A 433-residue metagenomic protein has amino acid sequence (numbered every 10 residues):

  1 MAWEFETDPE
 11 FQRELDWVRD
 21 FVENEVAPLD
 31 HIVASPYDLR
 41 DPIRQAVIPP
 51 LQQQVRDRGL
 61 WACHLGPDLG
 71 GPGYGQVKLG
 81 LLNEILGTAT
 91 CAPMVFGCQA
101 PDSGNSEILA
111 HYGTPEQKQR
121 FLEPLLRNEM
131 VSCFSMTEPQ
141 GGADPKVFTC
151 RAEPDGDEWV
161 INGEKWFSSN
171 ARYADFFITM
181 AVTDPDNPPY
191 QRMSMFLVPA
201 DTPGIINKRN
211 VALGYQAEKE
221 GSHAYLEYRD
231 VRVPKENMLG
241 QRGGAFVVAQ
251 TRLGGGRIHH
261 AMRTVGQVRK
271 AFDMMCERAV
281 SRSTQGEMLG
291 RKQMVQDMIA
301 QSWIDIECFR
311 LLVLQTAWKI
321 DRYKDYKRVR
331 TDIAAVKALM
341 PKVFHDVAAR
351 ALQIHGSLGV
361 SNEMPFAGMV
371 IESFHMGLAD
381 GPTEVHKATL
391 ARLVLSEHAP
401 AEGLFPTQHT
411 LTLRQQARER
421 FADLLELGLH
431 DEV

Functional and structural regions predicted by a protein language model:
M1-T90, Q99, Y112-Q117, P124-E129 (+5 more regions): Alpha-helical interface subdomain recognition
G59, L82-T88, M180-V182, L197-I205 (+2 more regions): Short Ser/Thr-interspersed hydrophobic loop/turn segments at strand-loop and sheet-helix junctions that line or gate
S106-Y112, F134-S135, D186: Flexible, glycine-rich active-site loops centered on histidine and acidic residues that chelate a metal or position
N128-M136, M180: A short, Trp-centered hydrophobic/proline-enriched beta-strand micro-motif
Q140-A143, F167-N170, P185-N187, G214-S222: Short Gly/Pro-enriched turn/cap motifs at secondary-structure boundaries
V147, P203-R232: Flexible, small-/acidic-enriched active-site or ligand-binding loops
E158, N162-K208: A short core secondary-structure module
D230-V248: Long, acidic (Asp/Glu-rich), low-complexity accessory segments flanking structured domains
